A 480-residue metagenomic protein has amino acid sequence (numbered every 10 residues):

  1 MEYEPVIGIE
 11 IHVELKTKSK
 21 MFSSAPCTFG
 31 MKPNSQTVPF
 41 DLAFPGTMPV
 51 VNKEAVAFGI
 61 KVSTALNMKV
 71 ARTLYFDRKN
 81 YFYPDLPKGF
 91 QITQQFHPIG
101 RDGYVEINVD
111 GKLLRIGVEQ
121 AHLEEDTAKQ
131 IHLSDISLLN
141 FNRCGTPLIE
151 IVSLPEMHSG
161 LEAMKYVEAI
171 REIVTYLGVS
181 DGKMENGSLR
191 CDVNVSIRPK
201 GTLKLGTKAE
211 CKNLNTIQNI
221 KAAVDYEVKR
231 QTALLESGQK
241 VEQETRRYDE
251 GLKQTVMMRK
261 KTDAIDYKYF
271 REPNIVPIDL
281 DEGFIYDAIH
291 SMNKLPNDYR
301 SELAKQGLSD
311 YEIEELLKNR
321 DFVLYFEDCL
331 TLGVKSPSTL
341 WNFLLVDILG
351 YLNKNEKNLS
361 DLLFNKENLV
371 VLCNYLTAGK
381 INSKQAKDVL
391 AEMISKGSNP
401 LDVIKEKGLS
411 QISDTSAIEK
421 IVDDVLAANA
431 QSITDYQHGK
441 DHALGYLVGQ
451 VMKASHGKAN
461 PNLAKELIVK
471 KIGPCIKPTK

Functional and structural regions predicted by a protein language model:
M1-K294, R300, A304, D310 (+2 more regions): Basic, nucleic-acid-interacting segments
K16, N194, R198, K229 (+7 more regions): Amphipathic alpha-helical core segments of compact helical bundles
G187-P199, Y267, A304-E327, P337-N355 (+3 more regions): Core structural elements
L234, Y351-L352, N382-K384, P400: Short, structured loop/turn "capping" segments at alpha-beta junctions
F284-S291, D328-K335, L369-I381: Extended, non-catalytic structural segments that build the interaction scaffolds of large macromolecular assemblies
G333, L340, I348-L362, V371-L376 (+1 more regions): M16/insulysin-pitrilysin zinc metalloprotease superfamily fold
S360-V370, N374, S383-K453: Strongly charged, low-complexity linkers/loops
D441-K480: Short, amphipathic C-terminal "tail helix"
